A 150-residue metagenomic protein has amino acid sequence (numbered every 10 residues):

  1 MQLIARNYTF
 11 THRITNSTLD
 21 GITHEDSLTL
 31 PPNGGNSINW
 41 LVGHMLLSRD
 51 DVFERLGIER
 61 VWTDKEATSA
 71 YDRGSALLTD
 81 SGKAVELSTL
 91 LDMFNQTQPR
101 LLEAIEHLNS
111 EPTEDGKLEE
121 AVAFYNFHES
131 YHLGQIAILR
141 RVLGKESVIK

Functional and structural regions predicted by a protein language model:
M1-Q2: N-terminal leader segment of winged-helix/HTH proteins
A5-T9, N16, D26-R73, E111-K150: Short, contiguous alpha-helical
G74-E111, E120-Y125: Acidic/histidine-rich alpha-helical segments that form the ligand environment of transition-metal centers
